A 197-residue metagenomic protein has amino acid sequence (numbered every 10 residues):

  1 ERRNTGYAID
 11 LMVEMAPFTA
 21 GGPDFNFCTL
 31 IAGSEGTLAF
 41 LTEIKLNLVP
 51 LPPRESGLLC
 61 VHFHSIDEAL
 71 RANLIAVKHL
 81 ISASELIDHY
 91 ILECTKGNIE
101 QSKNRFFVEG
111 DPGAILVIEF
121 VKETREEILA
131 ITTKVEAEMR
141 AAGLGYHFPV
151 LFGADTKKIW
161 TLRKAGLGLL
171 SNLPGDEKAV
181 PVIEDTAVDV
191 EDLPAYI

Functional and structural regions predicted by a protein language model:
E1-I197: Noncatalytic alpha-helical scaffold of FAD-dependent oxidoreductases
